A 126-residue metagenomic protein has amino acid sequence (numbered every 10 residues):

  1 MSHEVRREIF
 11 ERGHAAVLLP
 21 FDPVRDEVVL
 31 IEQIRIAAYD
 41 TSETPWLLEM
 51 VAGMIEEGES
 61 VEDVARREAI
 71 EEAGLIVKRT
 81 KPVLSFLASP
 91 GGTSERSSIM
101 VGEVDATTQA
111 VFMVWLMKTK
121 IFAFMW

Functional and structural regions predicted by a protein language model:
M1-R25, Y39: Acidic, metal-coordinating catalytic segment for phosphate/diphosphate chemistry, firing primarily on the Nudix
E4-V5, H14-V17, V51-W126: Unchanged
F10, S42-T44, G92-S94: A generic structural micro-feature
D22, V28-Q33: Glycine/small-residue-rich phosphate/adenosyl-binding loop
D26, I36, A88: Surface-exposed, flexible loop/turn segments at secondary-structure boundaries
E27, D40, Q109-V111: Intrinsically disordered, low-complexity acidic/polar segments
E32-M54: Glycine-rich, pocket-lining loop/helix-strand segments that form or immediately flank
